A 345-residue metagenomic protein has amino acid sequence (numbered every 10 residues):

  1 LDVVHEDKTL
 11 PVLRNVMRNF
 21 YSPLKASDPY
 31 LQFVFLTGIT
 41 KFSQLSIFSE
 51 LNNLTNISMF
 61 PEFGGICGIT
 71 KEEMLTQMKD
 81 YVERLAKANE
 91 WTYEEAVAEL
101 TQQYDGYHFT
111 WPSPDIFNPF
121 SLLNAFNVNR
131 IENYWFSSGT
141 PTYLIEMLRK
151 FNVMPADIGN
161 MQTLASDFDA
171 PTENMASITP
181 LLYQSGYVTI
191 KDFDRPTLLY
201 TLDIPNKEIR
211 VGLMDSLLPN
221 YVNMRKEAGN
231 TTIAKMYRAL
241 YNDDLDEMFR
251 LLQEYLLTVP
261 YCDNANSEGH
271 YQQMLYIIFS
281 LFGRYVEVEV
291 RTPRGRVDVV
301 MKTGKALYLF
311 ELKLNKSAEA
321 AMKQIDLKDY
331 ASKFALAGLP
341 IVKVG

Functional and structural regions predicted by a protein language model:
L1-S267, F282: Phosphate-binding site recognition
M17-S22, I325-S332: Short, well-ordered amphipathic alpha-helices
F35, Y308-F310, V342-V344: Hydrophobic/aromatic beta-strand patches that form the interior of the parallel beta-sheet core in alpha/beta enzyme
L275, V297-L314, K328: Conserved catalytic cores of phosphodiester-cleaving nucleases, focusing on short active-site segments
I278-T292: A short acidic/basic microdomain associated with nuclease active sites
P293-V297, L339: Short beta-strand or tight-loop elements that sit immediately N-terminal to catalytic metal-binding acidic residues
A318, M322, A331-G345: Nucleic-acid nuclease catalytic cores
